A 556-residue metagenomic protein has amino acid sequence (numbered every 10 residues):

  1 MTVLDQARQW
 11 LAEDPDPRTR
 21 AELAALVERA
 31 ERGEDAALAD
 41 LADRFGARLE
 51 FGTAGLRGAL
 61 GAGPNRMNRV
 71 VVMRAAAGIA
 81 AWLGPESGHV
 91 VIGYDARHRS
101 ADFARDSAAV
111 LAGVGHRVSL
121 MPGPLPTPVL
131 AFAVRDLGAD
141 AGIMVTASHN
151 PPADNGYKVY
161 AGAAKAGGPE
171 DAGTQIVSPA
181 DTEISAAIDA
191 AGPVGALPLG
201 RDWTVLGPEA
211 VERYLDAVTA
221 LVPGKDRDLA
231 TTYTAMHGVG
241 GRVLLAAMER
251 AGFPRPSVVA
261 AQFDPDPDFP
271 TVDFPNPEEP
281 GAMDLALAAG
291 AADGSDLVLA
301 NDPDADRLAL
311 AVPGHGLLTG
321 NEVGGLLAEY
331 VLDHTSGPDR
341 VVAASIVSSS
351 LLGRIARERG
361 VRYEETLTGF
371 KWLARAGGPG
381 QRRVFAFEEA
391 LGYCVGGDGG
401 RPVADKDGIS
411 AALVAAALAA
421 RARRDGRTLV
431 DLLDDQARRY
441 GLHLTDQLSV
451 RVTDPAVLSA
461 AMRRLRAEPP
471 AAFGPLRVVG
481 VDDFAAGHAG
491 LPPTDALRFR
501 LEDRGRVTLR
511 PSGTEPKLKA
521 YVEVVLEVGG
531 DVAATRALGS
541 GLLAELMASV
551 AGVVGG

Functional and structural regions predicted by a protein language model:
A7-S107, G113-V114, L206-D228, V239 (+2 more regions): An N-terminal, well-structured beta->alpha segment
W10, D14-R18, E22, D40-L49 (+1 more regions): Gly/Ser/Thr-enriched, mixed-charge loops and adjacent short helices that form phosphate/oxyanion-binding elements
F45-N65, A147-N150, A235-A247, F385-L391 (+2 more regions): Conserved phosphate/anionic-ligand binding catalytic regions in large, soluble enzymes, centered on
H89-D95, A230-Y233, R340-I346: Short glycine-rich phosphate-binding loop at a beta-alpha junction
V91-D154, A247, G252-L310: N-terminal small/polar loop signature for handling phosphorylated ligands or for N-terminal nucleophile
A101-D106, A131-R135, A153-V159, D189 (+8 more regions): Short acidic, glycine/serine/threonine-rich loops at helix termini
G162-K165, D171, S178, A186 (+2 more regions): Replace "Mg2+/Mn2+-dependent" with "divalent metal-dependent
A291, S295-L297, H334-P511, K519-Y521 (+1 more regions): Phosphate-binding and adjacent anionic-ligand microenvironments
